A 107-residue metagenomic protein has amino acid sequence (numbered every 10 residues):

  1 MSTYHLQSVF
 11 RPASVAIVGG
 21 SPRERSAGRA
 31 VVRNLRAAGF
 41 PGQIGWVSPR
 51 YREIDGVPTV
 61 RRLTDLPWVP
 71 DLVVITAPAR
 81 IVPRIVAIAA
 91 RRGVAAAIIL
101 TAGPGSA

Functional and structural regions predicted by a protein language model:
M1-A107: Catalytic-core regions of core metabolic enzymes, especially those transforming organic acids/acyl-group intermediates
